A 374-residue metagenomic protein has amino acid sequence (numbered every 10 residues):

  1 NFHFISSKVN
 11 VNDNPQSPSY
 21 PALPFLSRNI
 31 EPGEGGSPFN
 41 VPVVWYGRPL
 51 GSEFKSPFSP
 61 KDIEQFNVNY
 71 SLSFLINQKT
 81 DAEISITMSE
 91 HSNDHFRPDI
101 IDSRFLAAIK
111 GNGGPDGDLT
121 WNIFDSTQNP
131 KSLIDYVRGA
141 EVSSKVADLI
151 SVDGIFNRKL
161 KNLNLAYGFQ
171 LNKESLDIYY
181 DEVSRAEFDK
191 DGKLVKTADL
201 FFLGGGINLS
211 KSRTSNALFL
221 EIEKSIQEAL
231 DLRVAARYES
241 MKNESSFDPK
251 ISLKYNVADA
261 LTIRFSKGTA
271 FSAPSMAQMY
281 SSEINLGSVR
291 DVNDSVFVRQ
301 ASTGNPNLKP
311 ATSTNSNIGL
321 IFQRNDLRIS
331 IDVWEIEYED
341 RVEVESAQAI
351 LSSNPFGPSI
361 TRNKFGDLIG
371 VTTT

Functional and structural regions predicted by a protein language model:
F2, I84-I86, L165-F169, V234 (+4 more regions): Membrane-embedded beta-strand positions of outer-membrane beta-barrel proteins
F2-S215, S272-S302, P306-N307, I336-T374: Surface-exposed, low-complexity loop segments enriched in small/polar and acidic residues
V68-F74, V152-R158, L218-K224, I251-Y255 (+2 more regions): Residues on the lipid-exposed face of transmembrane beta-strands in outer-membrane beta-barrel proteins
Q78-A82, N162-L165, A229-L232, D259-I263 (+1 more regions): Repeated loop/turn-to-beta-strand initiation elements of outer-membrane beta-barrel proteins
A147, S212, N216, Y238-D248 (+2 more regions): Solvent-exposed loop/turn segments connecting transmembrane beta-strands in outer-membrane beta-barrel proteins
G206-R213, E221, S225, R237-K242 (+2 more regions): Alpha-helix capping and helix-loop boundary segments enriched in small/acidic/polar residues
L230-K242, F247, L253, I263-K267: Transmembrane beta-strand segments that form the barrel wall of outer-membrane beta-barrel proteins
N315-E343: Long hydrophobic segments that form regular secondary structure
